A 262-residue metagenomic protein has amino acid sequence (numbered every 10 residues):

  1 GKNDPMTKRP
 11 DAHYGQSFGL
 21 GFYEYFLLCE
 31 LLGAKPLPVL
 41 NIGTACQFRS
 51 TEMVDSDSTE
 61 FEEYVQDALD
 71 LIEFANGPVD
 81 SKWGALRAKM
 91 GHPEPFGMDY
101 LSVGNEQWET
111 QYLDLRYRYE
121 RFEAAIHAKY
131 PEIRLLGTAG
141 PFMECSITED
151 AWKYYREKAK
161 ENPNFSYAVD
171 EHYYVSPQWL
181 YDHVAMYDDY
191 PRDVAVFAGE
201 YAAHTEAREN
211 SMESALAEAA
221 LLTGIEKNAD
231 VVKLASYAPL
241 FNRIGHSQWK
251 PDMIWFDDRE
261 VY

Functional and structural regions predicted by a protein language model:
G1-R156, P163-N164: N-terminal catalytic cores of secreted or lumenal carbohydrate-active enzymes
Y23-L28, R87-H92, Y181-P191, L222-I225: Short amphipathic alpha-helices and their capping/turn segments at secondary-structure boundaries
G33, Y130, P191, A229-D230: A structural signal for short coil/turn segments at secondary-structure junctions
A45-Q47, V194-Y262: Aromatic/acidic polysaccharide-binding cleft in carbohydrate-active enzymes
E52-S56, Y117-F122, E149-A159, A185-Y187 (+2 more regions): Short secondary-structure boundary/capping segments
S81, E132, Q178-W179, V231: Intrinsically disordered or highly flexible coil/loop and linker segments, enriched in small and charged/polar residues
P93-E109, T138-A139, E149-T205, V232-K233: Aromatic- and acid-rich polysaccharide-binding/catalytic face of secreted or lumenal carbohydrate-active enzymes
